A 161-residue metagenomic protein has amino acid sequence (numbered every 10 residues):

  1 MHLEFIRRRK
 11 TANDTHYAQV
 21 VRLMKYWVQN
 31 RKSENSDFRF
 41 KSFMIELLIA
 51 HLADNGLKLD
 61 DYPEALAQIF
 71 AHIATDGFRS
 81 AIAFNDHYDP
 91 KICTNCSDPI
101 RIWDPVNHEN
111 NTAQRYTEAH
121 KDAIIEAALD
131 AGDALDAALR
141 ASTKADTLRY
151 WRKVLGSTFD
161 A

Functional and structural regions predicted by a protein language model:
M1-A161: Non-catalytic helical "accessory" subdomain of NTase-fold nucleotidyltransferases
